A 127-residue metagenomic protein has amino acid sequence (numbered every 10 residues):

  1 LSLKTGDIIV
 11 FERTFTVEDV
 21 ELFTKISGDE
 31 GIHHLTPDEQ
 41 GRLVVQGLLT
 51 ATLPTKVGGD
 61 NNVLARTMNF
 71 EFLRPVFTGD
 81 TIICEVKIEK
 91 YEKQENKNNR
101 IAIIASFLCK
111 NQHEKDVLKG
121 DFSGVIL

Functional and structural regions predicted by a protein language model:
L1-R66: Hot-dog-fold acyl-thioester-processing enzymes
L1-T5, T78-T81, K87-L127: HotDog/MaoC-like acyl-thioester-processing domains
V10-T14, E71, S123-V125: Generic structural detector for well-ordered beta-strands
H34-D38, N69, E95-N96, E114: Glycine-rich loops and low-complexity Gly/Arg-rich segments that provide flexible linkers or classic glycine-based
T67-L73: Short alpha-helix capping/helix-loop boundary micro-motifs
